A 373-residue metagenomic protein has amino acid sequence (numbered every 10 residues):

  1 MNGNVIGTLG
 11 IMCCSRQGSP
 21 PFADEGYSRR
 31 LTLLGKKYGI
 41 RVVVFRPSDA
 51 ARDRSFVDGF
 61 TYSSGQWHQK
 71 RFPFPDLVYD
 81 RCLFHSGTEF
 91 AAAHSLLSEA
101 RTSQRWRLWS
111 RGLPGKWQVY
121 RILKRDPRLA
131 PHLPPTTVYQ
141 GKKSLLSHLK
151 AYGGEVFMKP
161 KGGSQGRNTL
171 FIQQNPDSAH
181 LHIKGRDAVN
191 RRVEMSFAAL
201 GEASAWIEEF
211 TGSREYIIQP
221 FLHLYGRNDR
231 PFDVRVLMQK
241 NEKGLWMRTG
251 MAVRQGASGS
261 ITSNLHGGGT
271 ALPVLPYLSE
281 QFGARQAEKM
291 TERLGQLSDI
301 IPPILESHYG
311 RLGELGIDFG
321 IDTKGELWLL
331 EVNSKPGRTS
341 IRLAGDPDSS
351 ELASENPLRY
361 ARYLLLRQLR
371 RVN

Functional and structural regions predicted by a protein language model:
I6-S19: Nucleotide-activated donor-dependent transferases that construct or modify glycoconjugates
I11, Y79-D80, Q219: Redox-cofactor binding/interface segments in oxidoreductases and associated redox assembly factors
F22-G26, R30, K37-S144: Conserved N-proximal alpha/beta basic substrate-recognition cap immediately N-terminal to, or forming the N-lobe
S110-Q219: Active-site nucleotide/adenylate-binding loops and adjacent lid/helix of ATP-dependent enzymes
G201-G320, S354-R367: A long amphipathic alpha-helix within ATP-dependent nucleotide-binding catalytic cores
R235, F319-P336: A short beta-strand motif that forms the metal-chelation/ATP-contact edge of phosphoryl-transfer active sites
R254-H266, N333-D346: Glycine-rich phosphate/pyrophosphate-binding beta-alpha loops
R338-N373: Charge-rich, low-complexity intrinsically disordered segments
